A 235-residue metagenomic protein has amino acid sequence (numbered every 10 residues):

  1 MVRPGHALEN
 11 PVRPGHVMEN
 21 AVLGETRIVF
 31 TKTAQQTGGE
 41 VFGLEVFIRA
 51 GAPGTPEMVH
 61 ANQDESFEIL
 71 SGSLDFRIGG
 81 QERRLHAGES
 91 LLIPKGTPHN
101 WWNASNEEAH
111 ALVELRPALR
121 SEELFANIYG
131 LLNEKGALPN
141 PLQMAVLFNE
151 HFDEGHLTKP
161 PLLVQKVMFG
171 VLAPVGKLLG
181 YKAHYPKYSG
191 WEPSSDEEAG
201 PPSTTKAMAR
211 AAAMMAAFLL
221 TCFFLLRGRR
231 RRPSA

Functional and structural regions predicted by a protein language model:
M1-V41, A52-E57, A61-Q63, E68 (+1 more regions): Jelly-roll (double-stranded beta-helix
L44-E45: Short, hydrophobic/proline-enriched secondary-structure or compact coil segments at domain edges
